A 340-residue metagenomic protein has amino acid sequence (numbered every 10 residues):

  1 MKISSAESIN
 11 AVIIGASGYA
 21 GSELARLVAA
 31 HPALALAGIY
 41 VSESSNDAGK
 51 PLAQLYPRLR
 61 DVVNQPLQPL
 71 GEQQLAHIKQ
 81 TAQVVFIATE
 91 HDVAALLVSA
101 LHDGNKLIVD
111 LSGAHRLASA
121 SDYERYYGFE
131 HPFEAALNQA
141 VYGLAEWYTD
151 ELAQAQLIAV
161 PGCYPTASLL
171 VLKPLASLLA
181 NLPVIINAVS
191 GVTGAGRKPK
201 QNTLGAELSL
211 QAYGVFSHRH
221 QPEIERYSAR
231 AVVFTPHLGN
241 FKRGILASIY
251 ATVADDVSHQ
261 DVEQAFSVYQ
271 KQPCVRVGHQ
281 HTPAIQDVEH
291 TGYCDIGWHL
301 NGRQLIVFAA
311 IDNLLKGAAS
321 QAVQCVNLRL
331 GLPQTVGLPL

Functional and structural regions predicted by a protein language model:
K2-Y213, L300-N301: N-terminal Rossmann-like NAD(P) cofactor-binding subdomain of oxidoreductases, focused on the glycine-rich
Y19, Q139, T166-L170, V215-P222 (+3 more regions): Conserved active-site and cofactor/substrate-binding residues in soluble primary-metabolism enzymes
A25, L169-A176, Q221-E225, E263 (+1 more regions): Predominant activation on well-ordered alpha-helical scaffold segments within soluble catalytic domains
A35-A76, P183, V192-I311: C-terminal substrate-binding/catalytic lobe of Rossmann-fold NAD(P)-dependent oxidoreductases
A88-L96, A159-V160, N187, V232-P236 (+2 more regions): Short secondary-structure transition/capping segments
N105, E151, S177, V257-S258 (+2 more regions): Non-catalytic interaction surface on structured domains
N181-V192, V262, L332-L340: Short alpha-helical "patches" and their helix-cap loops
D295-L340: NAD(P)-dependent Rossmann-like dehydrogenase/reductase catalytic/cofactor-binding core
